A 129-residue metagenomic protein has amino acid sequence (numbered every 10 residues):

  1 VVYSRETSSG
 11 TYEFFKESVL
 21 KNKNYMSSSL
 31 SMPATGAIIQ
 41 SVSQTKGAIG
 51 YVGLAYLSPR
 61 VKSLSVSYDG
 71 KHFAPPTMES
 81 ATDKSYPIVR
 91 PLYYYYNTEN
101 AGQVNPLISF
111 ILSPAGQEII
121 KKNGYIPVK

Functional and structural regions predicted by a protein language model:
V1-K129: Exported/periplasmic ABC-transporter solute-binding proteins
